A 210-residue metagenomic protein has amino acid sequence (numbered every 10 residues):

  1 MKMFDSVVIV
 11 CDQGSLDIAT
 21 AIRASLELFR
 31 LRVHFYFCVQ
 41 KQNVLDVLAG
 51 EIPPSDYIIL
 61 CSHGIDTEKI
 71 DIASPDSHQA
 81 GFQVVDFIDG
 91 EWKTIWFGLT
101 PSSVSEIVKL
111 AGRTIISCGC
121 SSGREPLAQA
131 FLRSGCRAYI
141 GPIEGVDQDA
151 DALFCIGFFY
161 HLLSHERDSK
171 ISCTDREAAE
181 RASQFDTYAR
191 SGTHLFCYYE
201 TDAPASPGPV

Functional and structural regions predicted by a protein language model:
M1-K69, A73-I88, S117: A domain-level signal for caspase-like cysteine endopeptidase catalytic cores and their zymogen-processing architecture
L16-I18, F97-L99, A179: Short amphipathic alpha-helical surface micro-motifs
I22-R30, L48-E51, V108, L162 (+1 more regions): Hydrophobic, Leu/Ile/Phe/Ala-enriched alpha-helical segments that form helix-helix packing faces
L31, K41, S105-E106, G112-R113 (+1 more regions): A mid-sequence interfacial segment
D66-I140, L153-F154, F158-L162: Cysteine protease catalytic core and zymogen-processing segment of caspase-like enzymes
R113-V210: Active-site-proximal C-terminal subdomain of hydrolase catalytic domains
